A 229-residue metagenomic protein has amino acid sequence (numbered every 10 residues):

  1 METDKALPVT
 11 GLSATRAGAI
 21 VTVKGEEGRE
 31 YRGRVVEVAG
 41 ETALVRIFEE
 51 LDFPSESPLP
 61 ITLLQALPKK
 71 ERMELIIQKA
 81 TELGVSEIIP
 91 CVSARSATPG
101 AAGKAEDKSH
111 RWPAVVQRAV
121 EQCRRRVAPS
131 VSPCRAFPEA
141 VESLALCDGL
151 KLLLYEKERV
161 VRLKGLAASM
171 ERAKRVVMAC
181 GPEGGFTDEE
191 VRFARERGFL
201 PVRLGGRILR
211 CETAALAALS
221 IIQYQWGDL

Functional and structural regions predicted by a protein language model:
M1-D52: N-terminal positively charged helical leader segments and presequences
M1-T3, P58-T62, K174-V177, E196-L204: Glycine/charged-rich beta-loop-alpha catalytic/anionic-binding loops adjacent to active sites
F48-E50, P54-L152: RNA substrate-binding interface of SAM-dependent RNA methyltransferases
C134-E171, V176: A mid-sequence, solvent-exposed acidic-amphipathic segment
E158-V160, E183-T187, I208-L209: Short Gly/Pro-enriched loop/turn and capping motifs at secondary-structure junctions
M170-F193: A C-terminal functional module that forms or caps the active site or interfaces directly with catalytic machinery
D188-L229: Structured adenosyl-cofactor binding patch, chiefly the S-adenosyl-L-methionine
